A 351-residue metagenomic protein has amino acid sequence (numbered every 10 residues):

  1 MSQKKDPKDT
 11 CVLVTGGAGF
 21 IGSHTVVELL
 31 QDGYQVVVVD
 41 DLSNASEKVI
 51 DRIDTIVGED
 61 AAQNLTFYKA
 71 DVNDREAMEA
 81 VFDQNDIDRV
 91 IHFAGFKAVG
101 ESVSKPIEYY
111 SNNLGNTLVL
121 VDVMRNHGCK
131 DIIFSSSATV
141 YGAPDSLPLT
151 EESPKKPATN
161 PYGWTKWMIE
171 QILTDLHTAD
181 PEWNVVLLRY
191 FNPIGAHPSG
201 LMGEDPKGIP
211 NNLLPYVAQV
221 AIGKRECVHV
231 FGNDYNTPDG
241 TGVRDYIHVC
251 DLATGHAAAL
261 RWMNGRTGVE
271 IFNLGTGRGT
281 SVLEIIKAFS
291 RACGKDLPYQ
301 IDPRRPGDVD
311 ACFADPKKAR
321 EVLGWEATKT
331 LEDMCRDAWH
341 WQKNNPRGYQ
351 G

Functional and structural regions predicted by a protein language model:
M1-A196: N-terminal Rossmann-like NAD(P)+-binding domain of SDR-like oxidoreductases, especially those catalyzing
T66, L213-G351: C-terminal substrate-binding subdomain of Rossmann-fold SDR/epimerase-dehydratase oxidoreductases
A70, D74, P206-P210, R278 (+1 more regions): Residue-level signature of the cytosolic catalytic core of signaling kinases
V99-S102, A196-G203, P238-G240: A short acidic, helix-capping loop that chelates divalent metal ions and anchors anionic groups
Y110, T159-W167, G203, K207-N211 (+2 more regions): Short-chain dehydrogenase/reductase
R125, E204-I209, G307, E326: A general boundary/transition motif marking the beginning of the first structured unit of a protein
L188, S199, H229-V230: Oxidoreductase cofactor-interface core, primarily capturing Rossmann-like NAD(P)-dependent enzymes
H197-P210, V217-V220, E226: Hydrophobic, Gly/Ser/Ala-rich alpha-helical and linker tracts in large acyl-processing enzymes of secondary/lipid
